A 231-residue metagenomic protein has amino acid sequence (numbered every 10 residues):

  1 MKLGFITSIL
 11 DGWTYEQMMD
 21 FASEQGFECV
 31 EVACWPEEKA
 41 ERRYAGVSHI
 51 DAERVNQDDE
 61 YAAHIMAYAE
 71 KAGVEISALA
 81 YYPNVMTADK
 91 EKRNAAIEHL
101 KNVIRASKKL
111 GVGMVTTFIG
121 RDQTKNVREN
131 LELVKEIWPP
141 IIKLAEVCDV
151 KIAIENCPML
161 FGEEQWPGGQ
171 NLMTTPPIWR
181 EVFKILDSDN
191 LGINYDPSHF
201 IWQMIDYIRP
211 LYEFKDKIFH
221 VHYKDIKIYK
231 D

Functional and structural regions predicted by a protein language model:
M1-G4, A69: N-terminal amphipathic alpha-helix/helix-capping segment at the start of soluble metabolic enzymes
L3-T7, E28-V32, I76-Y81, V115-T117 (+3 more regions): Hydrophobic faces of well-ordered beta-strands that scaffold small-molecule active sites in alpha/beta enzyme cores
T7, M18-M19, A40-N56, R128 (+3 more regions): Gly/Pro-rich active-site loop or hairpin
I9-D11, W35, Y81-Y82, G120 (+1 more regions): Residue-level "edge-of-site" marker
E16-E38, K108-G113: Catalytic domains of carbohydrate-active enzymes, especially glycoside hydrolases
Q17, A62-E75, N84-Y195, W202-I205 (+1 more regions): Active-site acidic/histidine proton-transfer and metal-coordination neighborhood in alpha/beta enzyme cores
W35-E38, N84, M159, F200 (+1 more regions): Active-site loop signature of alpha/beta-hydrolase-fold enzymes
A45-A52, A80-A88: Glycine-/proline-rich flexible loop or hinge segments
